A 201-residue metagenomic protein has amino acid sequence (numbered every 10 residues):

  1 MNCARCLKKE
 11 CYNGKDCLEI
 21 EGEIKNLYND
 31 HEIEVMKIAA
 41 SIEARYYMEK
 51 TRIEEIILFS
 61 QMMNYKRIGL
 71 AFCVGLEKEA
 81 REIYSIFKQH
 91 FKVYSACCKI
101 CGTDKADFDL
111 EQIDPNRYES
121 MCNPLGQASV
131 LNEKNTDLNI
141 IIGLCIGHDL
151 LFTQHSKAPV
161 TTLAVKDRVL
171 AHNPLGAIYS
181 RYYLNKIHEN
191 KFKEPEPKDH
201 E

Functional and structural regions predicted by a protein language model:
M1-R67, V74-K78: Electropositive, gly/pro-rich neighborhoods at or near active sites that engage anionic ligands
T51, E119-E133, L144-I146: Active-site glycine-rich loop that binds ribose-phosphate moieties when present
F59-Q89, V93-K99: Extracellular-facing segments of soluble proteins and assemblies that are Gly/Ser/Thr-biased and enriched in aromatics
M62-R67, V130-T136: Short, surface-exposed connector motifs at secondary-structure boundaries
I83-S129: Long, charge-dense
D149-V169: A short, gly/pro- and small-residue-rich
T162-E201: C-terminal functional extensions of proteins
